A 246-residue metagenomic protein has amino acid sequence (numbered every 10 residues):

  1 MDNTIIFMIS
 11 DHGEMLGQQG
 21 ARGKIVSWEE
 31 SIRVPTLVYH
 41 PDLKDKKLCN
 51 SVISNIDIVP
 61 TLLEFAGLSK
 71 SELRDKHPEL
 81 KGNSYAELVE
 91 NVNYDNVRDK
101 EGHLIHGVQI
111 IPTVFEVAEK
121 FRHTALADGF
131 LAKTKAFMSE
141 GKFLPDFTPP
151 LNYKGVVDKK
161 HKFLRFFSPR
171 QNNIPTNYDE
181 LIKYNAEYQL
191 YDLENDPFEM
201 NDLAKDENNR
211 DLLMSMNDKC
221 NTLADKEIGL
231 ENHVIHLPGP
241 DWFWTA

Functional and structural regions predicted by a protein language model:
M1-S54: Histidine-centered active-site microenvironments of extracellular/periplasmic hydrolases and transferases
D2-I5, K46-K154, M214, D218 (+1 more regions): Polar, surface-exposed loop/tail segments that function as active-site lids or cofactor/substrate-recognition elements
I5-S10, T36-L37, I58-L63, Q189-Y191 (+1 more regions): Beta-strand elements within well-structured catalytic alpha/beta cores of enzymes that handle phosphate/sulfate esters
G20, V89, A204: Short, flexible helix/strand-to-coil boundary loops that buttress conserved ligand/catalytic motifs in alpha/beta
I25, Q171-P175, N208-L212: A short local loop/turn or secondary-structure capping micro-motif enriched for an aromatic residue
E29-S31, T113-A204, F243-A246: C-terminal, low-complexity/hydrophilic appendages and adjacent surface loops of extracellular/periplasmic anionic
H40-L43, G67-L68, N91-N93, K159-H161 (+2 more regions): Short loop segments at secondary-structure junctions
K183-E187, N195, L203-A246: Long, internal low-complexity/basic segments
